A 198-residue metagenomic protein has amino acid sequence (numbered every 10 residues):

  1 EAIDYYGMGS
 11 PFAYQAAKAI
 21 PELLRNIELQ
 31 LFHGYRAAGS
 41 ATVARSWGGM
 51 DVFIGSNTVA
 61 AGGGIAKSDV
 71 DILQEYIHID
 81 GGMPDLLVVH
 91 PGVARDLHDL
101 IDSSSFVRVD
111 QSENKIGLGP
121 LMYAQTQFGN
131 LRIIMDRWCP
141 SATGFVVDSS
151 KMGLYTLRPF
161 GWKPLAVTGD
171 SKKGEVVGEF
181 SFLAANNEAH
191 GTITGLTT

Functional and structural regions predicted by a protein language model:
E1-E75, T198: Alpha-helical scaffold segments that mediate packing/assembly in large oligomeric complexes
A2, G9-L29, M83-L86, P91 (+5 more regions): Internal mixed-charge
F32-R36, L87-H90, D110-E113: Short coil/turn segments at secondary-structure boundaries
A44-K67, D96-T198: Sequence/fold signature of self-assembling virion shell proteins
D69-L87: Amphipathic interfacial helices
